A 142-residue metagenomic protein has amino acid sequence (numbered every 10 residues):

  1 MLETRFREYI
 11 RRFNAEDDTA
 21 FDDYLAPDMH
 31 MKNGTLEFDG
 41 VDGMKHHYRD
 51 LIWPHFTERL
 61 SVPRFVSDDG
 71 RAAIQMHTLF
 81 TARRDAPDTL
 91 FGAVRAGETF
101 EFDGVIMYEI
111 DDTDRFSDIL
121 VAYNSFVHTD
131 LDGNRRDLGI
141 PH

Functional and structural regions predicted by a protein language model:
M1-H142: C-terminal and inter-domain tail/linker signature
